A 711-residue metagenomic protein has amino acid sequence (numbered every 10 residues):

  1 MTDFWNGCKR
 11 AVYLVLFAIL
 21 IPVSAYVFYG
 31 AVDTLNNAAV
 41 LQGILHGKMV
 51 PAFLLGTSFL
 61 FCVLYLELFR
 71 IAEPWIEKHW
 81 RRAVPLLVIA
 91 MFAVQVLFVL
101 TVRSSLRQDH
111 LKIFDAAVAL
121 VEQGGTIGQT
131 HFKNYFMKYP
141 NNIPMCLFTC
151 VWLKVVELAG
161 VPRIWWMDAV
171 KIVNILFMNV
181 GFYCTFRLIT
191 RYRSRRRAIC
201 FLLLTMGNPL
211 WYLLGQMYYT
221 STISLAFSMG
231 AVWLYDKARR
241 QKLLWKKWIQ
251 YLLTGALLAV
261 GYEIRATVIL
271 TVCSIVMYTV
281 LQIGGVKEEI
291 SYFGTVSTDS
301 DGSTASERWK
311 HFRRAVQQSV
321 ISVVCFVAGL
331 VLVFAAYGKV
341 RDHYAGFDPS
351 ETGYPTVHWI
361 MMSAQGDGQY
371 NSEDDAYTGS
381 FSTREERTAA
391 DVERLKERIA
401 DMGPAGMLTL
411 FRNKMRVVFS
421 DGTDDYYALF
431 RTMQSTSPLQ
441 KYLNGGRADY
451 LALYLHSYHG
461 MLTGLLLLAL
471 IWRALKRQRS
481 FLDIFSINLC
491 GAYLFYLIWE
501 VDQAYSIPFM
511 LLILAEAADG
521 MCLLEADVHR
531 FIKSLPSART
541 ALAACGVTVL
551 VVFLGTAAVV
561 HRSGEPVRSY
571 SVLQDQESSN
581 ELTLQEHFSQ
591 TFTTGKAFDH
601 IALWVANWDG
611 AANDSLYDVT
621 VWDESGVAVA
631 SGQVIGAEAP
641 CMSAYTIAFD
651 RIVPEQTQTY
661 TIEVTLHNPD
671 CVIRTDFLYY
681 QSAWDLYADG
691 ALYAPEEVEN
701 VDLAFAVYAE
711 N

Functional and structural regions predicted by a protein language model:
M1-L97, R313-A328, A541, C545: Start-transfer (signal-anchor) and selected internal transmembrane alpha helices of multi-pass inner/ER membrane
Q42-G56, A169, N413-L489: Membrane-interface anchor segments at the N-terminal boundary of transmembrane helices in multi-pass membrane enzymes
K112-K138, P144, G368-E373: Extracytosolic helix-loop segments that constitute the early lumenal/periplasmic catalytic or substrate-binding loops
A116, K133-R163, L176: Short hydrophobic/aromatic helix or loop-helix immediately within or flanking a transmembrane segment in polytopic
Q123-G128, R341-Q434: Membrane-proximal stem/loop segments at transmembrane-domain junctions that anchor or position
I164, T185-G207, W245, F481-I487: Transmembrane-helix signature of polytopic, membrane-embedded enzymes that assemble or transfer cell-envelope glycans
A169-Y192, G230, L465-I471: Transmembrane-helix motifs of polytopic, lipid-linked glycan transferases
V170-F177, C200-Y235, G261-T271, Y505-M510: Multi-pass, polyprenyl lipid-linked donor-dependent membrane glycosyltransferases
